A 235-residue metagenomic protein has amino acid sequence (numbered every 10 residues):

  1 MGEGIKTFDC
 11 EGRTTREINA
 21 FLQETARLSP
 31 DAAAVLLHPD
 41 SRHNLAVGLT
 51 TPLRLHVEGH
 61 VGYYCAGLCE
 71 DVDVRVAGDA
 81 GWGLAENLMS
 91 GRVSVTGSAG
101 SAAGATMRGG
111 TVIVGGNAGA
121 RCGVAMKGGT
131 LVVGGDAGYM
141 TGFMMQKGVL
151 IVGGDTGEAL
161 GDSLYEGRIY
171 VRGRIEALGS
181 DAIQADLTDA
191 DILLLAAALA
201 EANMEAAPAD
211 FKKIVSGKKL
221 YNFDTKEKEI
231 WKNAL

Functional and structural regions predicted by a protein language model:
M1-G4, D40-R42, L53, A66 (+2 more regions): Extracellular/periplasmic carbohydrate-active domains that bind, remodel, or depolymerize complex polysaccharides
M1-L45, Y139-M140, Q146-L235: Intrinsically disordered, low-complexity terminal regions
A32-A34, H43-L45, T51-L53, Y63-C65 (+9 more regions): The right-handed parallel beta-helix/beta-solenoid scaffold, focusing on the short coil/turn and N-cap positions
L37-P39, E58-H60, G67-L68, A77-D79 (+11 more regions): Feature marks extracellular polysaccharide-active and adherence modules
Y64, A102, R121, A159: Residues that form or flank phosphate/diphosphate-binding pockets in enzymes that use nucleotide phosphates
